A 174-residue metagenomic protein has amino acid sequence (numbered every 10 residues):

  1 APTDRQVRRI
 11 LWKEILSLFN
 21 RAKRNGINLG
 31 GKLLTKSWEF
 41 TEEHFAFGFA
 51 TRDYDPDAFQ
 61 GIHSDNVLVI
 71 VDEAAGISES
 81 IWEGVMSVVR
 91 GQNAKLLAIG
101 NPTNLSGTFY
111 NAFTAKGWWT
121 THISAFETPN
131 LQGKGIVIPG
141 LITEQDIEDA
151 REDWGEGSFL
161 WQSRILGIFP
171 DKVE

Functional and structural regions predicted by a protein language model:
A1-E174: Phosphate/NTP-binding elements of NTP-utilizing enzymes
